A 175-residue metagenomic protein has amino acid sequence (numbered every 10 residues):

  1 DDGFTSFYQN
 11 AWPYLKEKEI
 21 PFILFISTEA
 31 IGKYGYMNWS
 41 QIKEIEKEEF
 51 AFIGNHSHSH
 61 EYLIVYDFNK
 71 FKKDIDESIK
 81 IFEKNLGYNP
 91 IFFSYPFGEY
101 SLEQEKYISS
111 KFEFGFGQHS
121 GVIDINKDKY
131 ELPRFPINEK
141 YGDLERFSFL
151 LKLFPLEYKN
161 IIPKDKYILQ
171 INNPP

Functional and structural regions predicted by a protein language model:
D1-F50: Active-site beta->alpha N-cap acidic-glycine motif
T5-S6, K43-E48, H58, I64-P175: C-terminal active-site subregion of NodB/CE4 polysaccharide deacetylases
F25-S27, H56, Q118: Generic beta-sheet signal
I26-K33, H60-F68: Surface-exposed cleft-lining segments at the edges of enzyme active sites
